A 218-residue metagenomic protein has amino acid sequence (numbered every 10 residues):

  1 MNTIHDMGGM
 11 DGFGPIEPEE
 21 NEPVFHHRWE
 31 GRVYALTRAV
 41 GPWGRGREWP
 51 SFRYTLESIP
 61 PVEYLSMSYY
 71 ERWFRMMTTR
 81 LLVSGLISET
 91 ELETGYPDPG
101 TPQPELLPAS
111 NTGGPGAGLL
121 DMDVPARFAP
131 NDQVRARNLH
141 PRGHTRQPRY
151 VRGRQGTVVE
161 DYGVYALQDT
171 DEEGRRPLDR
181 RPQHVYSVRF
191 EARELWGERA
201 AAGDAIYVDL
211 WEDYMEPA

Functional and structural regions predicted by a protein language model:
M1, T101-E105, P217-A218: Basic/polar N-terminal segments that are highly enriched at the extreme N-terminus, encompassing both cleavable
M1-G100: N-terminal intrinsically disordered, low-complexity, charge/repeat-rich segments that act as generic
M10-V40, P60, R80, P115-P130 (+1 more regions): Basic/aromatic-rich interaction segments and small domains that mediate binding to polyanionic partners
G100-P115: Short, basic/aromatic beta-hairpin or loop at an interaction surface
